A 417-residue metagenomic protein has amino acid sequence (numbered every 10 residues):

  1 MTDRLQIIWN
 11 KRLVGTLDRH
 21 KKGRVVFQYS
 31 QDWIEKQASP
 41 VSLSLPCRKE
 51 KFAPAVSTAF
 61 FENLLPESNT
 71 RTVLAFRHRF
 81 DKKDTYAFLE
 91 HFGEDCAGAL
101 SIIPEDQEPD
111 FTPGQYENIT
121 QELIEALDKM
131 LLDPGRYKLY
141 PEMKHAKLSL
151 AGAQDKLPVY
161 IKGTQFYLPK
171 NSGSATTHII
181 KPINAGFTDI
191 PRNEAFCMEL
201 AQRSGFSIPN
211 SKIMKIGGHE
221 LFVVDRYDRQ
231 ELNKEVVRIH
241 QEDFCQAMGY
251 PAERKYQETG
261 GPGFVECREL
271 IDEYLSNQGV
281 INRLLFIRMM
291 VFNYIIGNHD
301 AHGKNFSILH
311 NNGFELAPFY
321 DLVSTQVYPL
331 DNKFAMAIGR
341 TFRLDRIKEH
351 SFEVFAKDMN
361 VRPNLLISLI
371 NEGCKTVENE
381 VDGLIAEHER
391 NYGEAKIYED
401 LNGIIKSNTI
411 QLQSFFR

Functional and structural regions predicted by a protein language model:
M1-G303, S307-R417: Phosphate/dinucleotide-binding and metal-coordinating scaffold of catalytic cores in nucleotide-dependent enzymes
